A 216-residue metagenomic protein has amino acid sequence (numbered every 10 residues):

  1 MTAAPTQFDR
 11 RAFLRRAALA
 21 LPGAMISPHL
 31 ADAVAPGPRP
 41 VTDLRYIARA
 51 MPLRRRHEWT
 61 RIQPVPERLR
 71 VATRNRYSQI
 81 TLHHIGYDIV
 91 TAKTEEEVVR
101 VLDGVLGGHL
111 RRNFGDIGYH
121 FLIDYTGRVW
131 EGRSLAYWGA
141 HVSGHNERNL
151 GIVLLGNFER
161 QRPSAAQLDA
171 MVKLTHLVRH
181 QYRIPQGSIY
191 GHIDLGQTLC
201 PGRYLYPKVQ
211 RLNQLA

Functional and structural regions predicted by a protein language model:
T2-I85, Y125-A216: Basic/polar, cationic surfaces and motifs that engage anionic cell-wall and phosphate/carboxylate ligands
N75-L110: Active-site acidic/histidine clusters and adjacent loop/turn architecture that either coordinate catalytic ions
K93, R112-H120, R183-G191: Surface-exposed patches in mature extracellular/periplasmic domains of secreted proteins
L102-L106, L110, D116-S134, N149-G151: Cell-envelope/glycan interface and biosynthesis
